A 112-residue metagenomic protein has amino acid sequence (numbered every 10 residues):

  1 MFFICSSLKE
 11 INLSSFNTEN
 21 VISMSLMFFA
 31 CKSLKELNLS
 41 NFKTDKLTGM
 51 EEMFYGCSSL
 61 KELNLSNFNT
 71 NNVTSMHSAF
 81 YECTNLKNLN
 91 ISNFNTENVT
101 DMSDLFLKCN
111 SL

Functional and structural regions predicted by a protein language model:
M1-L112: Negatively charged
